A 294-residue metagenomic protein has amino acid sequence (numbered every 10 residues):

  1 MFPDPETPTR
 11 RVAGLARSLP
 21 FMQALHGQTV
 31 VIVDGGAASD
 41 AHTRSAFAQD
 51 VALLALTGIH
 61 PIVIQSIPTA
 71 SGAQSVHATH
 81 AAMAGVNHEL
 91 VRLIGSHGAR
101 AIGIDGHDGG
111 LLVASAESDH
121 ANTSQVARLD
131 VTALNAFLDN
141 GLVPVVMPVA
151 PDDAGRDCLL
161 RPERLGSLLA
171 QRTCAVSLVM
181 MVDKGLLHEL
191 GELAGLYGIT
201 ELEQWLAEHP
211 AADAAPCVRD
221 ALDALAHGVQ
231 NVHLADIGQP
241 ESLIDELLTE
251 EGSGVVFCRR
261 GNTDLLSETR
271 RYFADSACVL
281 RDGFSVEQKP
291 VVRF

Functional and structural regions predicted by a protein language model:
M1-V291: C-terminal catalytic "cap/lid" subdomain
